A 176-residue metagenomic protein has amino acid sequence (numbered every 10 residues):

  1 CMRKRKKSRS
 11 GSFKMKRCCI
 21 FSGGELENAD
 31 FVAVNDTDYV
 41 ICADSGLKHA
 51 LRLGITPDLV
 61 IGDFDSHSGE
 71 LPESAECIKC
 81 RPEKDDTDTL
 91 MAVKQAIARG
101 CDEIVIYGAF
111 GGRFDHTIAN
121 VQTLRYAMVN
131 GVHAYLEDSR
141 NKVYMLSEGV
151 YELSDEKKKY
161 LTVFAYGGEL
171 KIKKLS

Functional and structural regions predicted by a protein language model:
K4-S8: Polybasic, lysine-rich low-complexity intrinsically disordered segments
K14-E70: N-terminal beta-strand-loop-alpha-helix module at the start of alpha/beta ligand-binding or catalytic domains
I20-S22, Y107-A109, E137-D138, F164: Short beta-strand segments
S45-N130: Acidic/Gly/His-enriched mid-domain segments of enzyme catalytic cores or analogous surface patches that mediate
C80-R81, H133-Y135, Y160-T162: A glycine-rich helix N-cap at a beta->alpha junction
Y126-V143: Short, acidic/small-residue loops that bind anionic groups at enzyme active sites
N141, L146-S176: Long, charged alpha-helical interface segments
